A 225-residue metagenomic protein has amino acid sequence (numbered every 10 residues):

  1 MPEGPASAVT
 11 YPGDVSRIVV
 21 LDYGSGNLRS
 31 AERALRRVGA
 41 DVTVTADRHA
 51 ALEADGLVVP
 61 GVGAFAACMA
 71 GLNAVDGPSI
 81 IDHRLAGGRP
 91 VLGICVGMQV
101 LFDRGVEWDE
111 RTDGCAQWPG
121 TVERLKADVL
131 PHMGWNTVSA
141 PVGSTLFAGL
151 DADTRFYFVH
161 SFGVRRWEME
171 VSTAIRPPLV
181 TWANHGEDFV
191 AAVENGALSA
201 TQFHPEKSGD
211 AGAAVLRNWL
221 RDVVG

Functional and structural regions predicted by a protein language model:
T10, L198-G225: Acyltransferase
D14-V19: Extreme N-terminal starter segment of soluble prokaryotic enzymes
V42-E53: Short acidic low-complexity segments
A51-G61: Short acidic/histidine-rich motifs immediately flanking catalytic phosphotransfer sites in two-component signaling
G63-W135: Cysteine-nucleophile active-site neighborhood
D103-A183: Pocket-forming structural segment of enzyme catalytic cores
D153, E194-S199: Beta-strand-turn-beta hairpins that frame and shape the catalytic cleft of phosphate-ester-processing enzymes
E187-E194: Short, surface-exposed beta-strand/loop micro-motifs that present aromatic residues
